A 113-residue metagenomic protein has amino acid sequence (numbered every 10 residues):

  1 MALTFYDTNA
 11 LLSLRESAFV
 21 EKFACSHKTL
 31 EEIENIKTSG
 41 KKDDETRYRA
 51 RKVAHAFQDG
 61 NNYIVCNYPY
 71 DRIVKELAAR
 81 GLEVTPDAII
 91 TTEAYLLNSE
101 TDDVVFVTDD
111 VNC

Functional and structural regions predicted by a protein language model:
M1-V105, V111-C113: Active-site-proximal, substrate-binding regions of enzyme catalytic domains and RNA-binding/basic surfaces
